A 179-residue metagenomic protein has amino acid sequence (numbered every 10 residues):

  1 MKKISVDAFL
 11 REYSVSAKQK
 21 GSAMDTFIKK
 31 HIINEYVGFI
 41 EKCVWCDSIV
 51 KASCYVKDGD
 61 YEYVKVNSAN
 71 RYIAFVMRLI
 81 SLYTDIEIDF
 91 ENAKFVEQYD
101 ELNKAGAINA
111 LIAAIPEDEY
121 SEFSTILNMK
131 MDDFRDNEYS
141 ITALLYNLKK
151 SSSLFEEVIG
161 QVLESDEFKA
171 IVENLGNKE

Functional and structural regions predicted by a protein language model:
M1-Y63: N-terminal "first-domain core" detector
Y36-E179: Short, surface-exposed, charged amphipathic helix/loop patches that serve as local interaction elements
